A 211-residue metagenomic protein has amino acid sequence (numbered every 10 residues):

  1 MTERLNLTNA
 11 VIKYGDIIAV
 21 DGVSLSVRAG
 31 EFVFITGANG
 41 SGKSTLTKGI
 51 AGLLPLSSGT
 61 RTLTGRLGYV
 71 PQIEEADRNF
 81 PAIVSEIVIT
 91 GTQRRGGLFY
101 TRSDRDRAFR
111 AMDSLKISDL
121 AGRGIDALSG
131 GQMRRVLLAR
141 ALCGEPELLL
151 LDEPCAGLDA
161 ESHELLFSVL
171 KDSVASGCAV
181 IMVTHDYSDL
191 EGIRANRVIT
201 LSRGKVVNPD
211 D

Functional and structural regions predicted by a protein language model:
R102-L120: Conserved ABC ATPase "signature" region
G124-L128, Q132: Conserved ABC ATPase signature
L138: Hydrophobic anchor residue at the start of the ABC signature
E145: Conserved catalytic motifs of ABC-family nucleotide-binding domains
L149-E153: Catalytic Walker B motif of ABC-type/P-loop ATPase nucleotide-binding domains
D159: ABC-family nucleotide-binding domains
